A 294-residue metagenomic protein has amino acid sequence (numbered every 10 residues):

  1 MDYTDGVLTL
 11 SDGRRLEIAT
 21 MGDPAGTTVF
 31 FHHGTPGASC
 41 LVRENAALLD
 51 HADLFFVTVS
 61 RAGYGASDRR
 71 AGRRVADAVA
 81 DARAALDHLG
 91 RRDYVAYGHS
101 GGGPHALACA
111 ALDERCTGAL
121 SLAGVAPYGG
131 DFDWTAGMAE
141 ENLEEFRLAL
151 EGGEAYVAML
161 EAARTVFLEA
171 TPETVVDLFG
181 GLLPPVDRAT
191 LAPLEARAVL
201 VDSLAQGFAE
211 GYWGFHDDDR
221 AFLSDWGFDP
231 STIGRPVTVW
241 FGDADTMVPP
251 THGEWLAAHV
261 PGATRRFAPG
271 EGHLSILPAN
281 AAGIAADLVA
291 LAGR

Functional and structural regions predicted by a protein language model:
M1-R15, T20: N-terminal cap/lid segment of alpha/beta-hydrolase-fold proteins
R14-A66: Conserved HGGG/HGGXW glycine-rich cap/lid loop of the alpha/beta-hydrolase fold
D77-Y94: Conserved acidic catalytic loop of the alpha/beta-hydrolase fold
Y94-W134: Conserved hydrolase catalytic core segment
E140-F228: Alpha/beta-hydrolase
I233, V239-F241: Short beta-strand/loop motif that positions the catalytic acidic residue of the alpha/beta-hydrolase fold
T246-H252: Conserved alpha/beta-hydrolase "acid-adjacent" motif
A263-R294: Catalytic active-site module of serine/aspartate enzymes centered on a nucleophile-bearing elbow/loop
